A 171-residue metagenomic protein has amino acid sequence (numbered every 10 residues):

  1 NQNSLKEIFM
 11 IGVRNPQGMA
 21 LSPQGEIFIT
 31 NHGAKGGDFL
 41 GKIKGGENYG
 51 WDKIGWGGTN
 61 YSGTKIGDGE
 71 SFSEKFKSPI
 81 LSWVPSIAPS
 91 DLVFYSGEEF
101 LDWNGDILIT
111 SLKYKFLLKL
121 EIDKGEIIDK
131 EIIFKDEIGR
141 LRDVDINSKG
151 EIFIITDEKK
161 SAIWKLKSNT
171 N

Functional and structural regions predicted by a protein language model:
N1-E131, G139, K149, S161 (+1 more regions): Beta-propeller domain segments
K135: Short glycine-rich catalytic loops that host catalytic nucleophiles or stabilize transition states across multiple
D143-N171: Blade-level signature of beta-propeller repeat domains, shared across WD40, Kelch, NHL, RCC1 and BNR/Asp-box propellers
